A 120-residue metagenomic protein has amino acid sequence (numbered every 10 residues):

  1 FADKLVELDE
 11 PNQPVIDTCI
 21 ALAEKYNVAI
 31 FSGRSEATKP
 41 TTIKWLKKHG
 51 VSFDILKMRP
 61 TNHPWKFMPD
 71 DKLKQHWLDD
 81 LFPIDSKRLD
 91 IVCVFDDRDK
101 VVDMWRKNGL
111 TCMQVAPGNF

Functional and structural regions predicted by a protein language model:
F1-A29, E36-I43: Short, acidic loop-to-helix structural element flanking the phosphoryl-transfer center in phosphate-processing enzymes
I16-I30, K74-F95: Long, low-complexity, intrinsically disordered polar/charged segments
D17-A21, W45, W77, V101-N108: A short acidic, amphipathic alpha-helical/loop segment
Y26, V51, L110: Short phosphate-binding/catalytic loops that engage adenosine nucleotides
R34-A37, T61-H63, D99-V101, G118-F120: Short, solvent-exposed loop/turn segments at secondary-structure junctions
E36-D90: Substrate-recognition "cap/lid" segment bordering the active-site pocket of phosphatases
L89-F120: Acidic, Mg2+-coordinating phosphoryl-transfer loop and its flanking beta/alpha structural elements, shared across
